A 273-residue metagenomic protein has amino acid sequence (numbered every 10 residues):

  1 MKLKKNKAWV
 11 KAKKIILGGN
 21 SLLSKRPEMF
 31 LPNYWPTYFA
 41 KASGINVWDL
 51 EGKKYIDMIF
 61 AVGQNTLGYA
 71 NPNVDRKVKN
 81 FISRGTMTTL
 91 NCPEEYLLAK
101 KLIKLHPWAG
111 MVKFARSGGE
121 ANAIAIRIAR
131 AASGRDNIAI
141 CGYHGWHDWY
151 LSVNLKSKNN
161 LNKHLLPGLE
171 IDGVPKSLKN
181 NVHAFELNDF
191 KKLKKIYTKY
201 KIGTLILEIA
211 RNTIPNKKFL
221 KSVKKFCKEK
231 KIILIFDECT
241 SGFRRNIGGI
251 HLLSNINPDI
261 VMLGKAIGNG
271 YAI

Functional and structural regions predicted by a protein language model:
K2-K41: Active-site-adjacent loop/helix segments that line or gate small-molecule/cofactor pockets in enzymes
G19, G52, V78, L102 (+6 more regions): Buried hydrophobic positions in well-ordered alpha/beta secondary-structure cores of metabolic enzymes
P36-I59: Active-site and channel-lining beta-strand-loop segments that bind or position nucleotide-derived/phosphorylated
K54-R135: Glycine-rich loop-to-alpha-helix module at the N-terminal edge of alpha/beta enzyme cores
Q64-L67, R211-I214, S241-F243: Short, small-residue-enriched loops and turns at beta-alpha junctions that line or gate enzyme active sites
K100-T204: PLP-dependent aspartate aminotransferase-fold enzymes
D189, L207-K230: Active-site core of PLP-dependent enzymes with the aminotransferase class I/II
N255-I273: Active-site PLP attachment segment
